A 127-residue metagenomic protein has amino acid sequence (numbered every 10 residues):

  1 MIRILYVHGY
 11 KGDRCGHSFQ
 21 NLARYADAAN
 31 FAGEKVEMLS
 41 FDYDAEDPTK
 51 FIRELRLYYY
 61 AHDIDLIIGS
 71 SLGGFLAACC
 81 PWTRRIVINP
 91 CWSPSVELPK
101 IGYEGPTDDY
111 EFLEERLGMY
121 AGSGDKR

Functional and structural regions predicted by a protein language model:
I2-H62: Active-site catalytic motif of lipid deacylating hydrolases and related acyltransferases
Y10, L72, N89-W92: Short, flexible active-site-adjacent loop segments at beta-strand->alpha-helix junctions, enriched in small/polar
G16-H17, L76-C79, V96-E97: Short glycine-/acidic-enriched loop or helix-start segments at secondary-structure transitions that form or flank
F19-L22, R53-E54, P81-R84, K100-Y103: Short, glycine/charged-enriched secondary-structure capping and boundary segments
Y58-D63, C79-C80, Y120-K126: Flexible, charged surface loops at secondary-structure boundaries
D63-I67, R85: Conserved alpha/beta-hydrolase fold motif
I67-A78: Gly/Ala-rich beta-loop-alpha elbow adjacent to hydrolase catalytic centers
T83-R127: The alpha/beta-hydrolase serine catalytic core
